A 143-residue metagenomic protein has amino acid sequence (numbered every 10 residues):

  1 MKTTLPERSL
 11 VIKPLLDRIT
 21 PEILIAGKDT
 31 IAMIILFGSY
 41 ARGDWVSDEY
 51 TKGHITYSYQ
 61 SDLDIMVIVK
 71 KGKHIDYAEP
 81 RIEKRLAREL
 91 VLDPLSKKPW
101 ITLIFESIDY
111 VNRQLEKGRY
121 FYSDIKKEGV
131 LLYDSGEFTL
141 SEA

Functional and structural regions predicted by a protein language model:
M1-Y59, V69-A143: Catalytic core of pol beta-like nucleotidyltransferases
M66: Short aromatic/hydrophobic contact patches that present stacked aromatics for nucleic-acid/ligand binding
